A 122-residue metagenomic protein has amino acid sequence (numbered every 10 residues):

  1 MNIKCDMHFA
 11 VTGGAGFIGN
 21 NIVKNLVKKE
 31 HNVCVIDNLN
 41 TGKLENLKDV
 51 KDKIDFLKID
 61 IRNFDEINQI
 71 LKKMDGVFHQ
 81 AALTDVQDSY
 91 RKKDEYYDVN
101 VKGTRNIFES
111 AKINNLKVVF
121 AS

Functional and structural regions predicted by a protein language model:
M1-S122: N-terminal Rossmann-like NAD(P)+-binding domain of SDR-like oxidoreductases, especially those catalyzing
